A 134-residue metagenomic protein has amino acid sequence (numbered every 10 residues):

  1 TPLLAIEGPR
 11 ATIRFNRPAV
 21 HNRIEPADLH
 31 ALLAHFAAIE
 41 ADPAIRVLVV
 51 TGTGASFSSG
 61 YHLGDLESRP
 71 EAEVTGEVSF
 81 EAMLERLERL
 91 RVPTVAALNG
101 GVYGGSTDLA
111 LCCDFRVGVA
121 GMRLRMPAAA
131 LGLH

Functional and structural regions predicted by a protein language model:
T1-T53, E85: Conserved CoA-thioester-binding segment of acyl-CoA-metabolizing enzymes
I13, V50, H62, L109-A110: Hydrophobic/aromatic residues within transmembrane alpha-helices of multi-pass small-molecule transporters
G52-R86, V102: Glycine- (often His-adjacent) and acidic-residue-rich active-site loop that binds/positions the CoA thioester
M83, L87-R89, Y103-H134: CoA-thioester-processing core
L90-A96: Short beta-strand/loop segments at the ligand-binding rim of alpha/beta enzyme cores
A97-Y103: Glycine-rich beta-to-alpha transition loops that act as phosphate-gripper elements at the mouths of alpha/beta enzyme
